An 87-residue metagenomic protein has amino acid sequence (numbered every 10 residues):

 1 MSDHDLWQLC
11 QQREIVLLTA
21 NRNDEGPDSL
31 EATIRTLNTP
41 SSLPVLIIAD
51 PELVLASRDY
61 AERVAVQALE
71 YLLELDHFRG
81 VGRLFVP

Functional and structural regions predicted by a protein language model:
H4-W7, Q11, E25-P87: Acidic, PIN/NYN-like endoribonuclease modules and their adjacent C-terminal/linker elements
I15-R22: Acidic beta-strand-to-loop metal/phosphate-binding motif
